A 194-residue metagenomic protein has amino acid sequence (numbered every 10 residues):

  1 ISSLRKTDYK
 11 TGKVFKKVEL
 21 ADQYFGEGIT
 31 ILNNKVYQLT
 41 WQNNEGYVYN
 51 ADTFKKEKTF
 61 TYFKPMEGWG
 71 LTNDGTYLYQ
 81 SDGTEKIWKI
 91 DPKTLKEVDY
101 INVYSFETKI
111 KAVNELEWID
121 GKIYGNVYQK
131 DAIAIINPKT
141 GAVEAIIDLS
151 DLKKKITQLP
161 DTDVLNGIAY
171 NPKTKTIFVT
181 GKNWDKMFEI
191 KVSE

Functional and structural regions predicted by a protein language model:
I1, V36-N43, L78-T84, G125-Q129 (+1 more regions): Conserved beta-strand positions in repeat-built beta-propeller and related beta-rich domains
I1-V18, F188: Beta-propeller domains
D8-G12, N50-F54, D91-L95, N137-G141 (+1 more regions): Short loop/turn segments that connect beta-strands within beta-propeller blades
T11-V48, K55-P65: Blade-loop segments of beta-propeller domains
K13-L20, K55-T61, D99-T108, A145-I147 (+1 more regions): A short beta-strand motif characteristic of beta-propeller blades
D22-N33, F63-G75, E107-I119, K154-P172: Beta-rich, blade/repeat-based domains predominating in secreted/periplasmic proteins but also intracellular
G46-F106: Hydrophobic, well-structured mid-protein blocks that either form specific transmembrane helices
A169-E194: Blade-level signature of beta-propeller repeat domains, shared across WD40, Kelch, NHL, RCC1 and BNR/Asp-box propellers
